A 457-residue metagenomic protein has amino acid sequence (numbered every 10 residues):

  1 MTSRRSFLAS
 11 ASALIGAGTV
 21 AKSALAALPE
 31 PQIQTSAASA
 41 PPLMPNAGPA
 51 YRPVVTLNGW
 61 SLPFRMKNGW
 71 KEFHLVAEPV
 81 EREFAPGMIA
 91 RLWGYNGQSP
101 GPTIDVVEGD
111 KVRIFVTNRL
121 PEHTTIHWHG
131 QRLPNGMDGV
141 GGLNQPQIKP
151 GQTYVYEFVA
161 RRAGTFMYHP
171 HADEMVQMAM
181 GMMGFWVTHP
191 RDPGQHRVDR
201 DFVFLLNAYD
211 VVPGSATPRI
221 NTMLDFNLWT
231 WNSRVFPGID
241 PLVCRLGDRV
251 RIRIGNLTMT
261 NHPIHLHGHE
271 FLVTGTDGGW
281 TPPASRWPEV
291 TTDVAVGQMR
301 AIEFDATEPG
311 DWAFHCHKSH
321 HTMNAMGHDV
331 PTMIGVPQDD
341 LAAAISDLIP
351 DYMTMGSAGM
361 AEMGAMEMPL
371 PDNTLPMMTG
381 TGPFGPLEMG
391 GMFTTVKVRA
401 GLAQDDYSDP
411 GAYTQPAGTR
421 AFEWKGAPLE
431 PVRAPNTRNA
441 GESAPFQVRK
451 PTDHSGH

Functional and structural regions predicted by a protein language model:
T2-H457: Copper-binding active sites and cupredoxin-like electron-transfer domains, recognizing His/Cys-rich ligand loops
